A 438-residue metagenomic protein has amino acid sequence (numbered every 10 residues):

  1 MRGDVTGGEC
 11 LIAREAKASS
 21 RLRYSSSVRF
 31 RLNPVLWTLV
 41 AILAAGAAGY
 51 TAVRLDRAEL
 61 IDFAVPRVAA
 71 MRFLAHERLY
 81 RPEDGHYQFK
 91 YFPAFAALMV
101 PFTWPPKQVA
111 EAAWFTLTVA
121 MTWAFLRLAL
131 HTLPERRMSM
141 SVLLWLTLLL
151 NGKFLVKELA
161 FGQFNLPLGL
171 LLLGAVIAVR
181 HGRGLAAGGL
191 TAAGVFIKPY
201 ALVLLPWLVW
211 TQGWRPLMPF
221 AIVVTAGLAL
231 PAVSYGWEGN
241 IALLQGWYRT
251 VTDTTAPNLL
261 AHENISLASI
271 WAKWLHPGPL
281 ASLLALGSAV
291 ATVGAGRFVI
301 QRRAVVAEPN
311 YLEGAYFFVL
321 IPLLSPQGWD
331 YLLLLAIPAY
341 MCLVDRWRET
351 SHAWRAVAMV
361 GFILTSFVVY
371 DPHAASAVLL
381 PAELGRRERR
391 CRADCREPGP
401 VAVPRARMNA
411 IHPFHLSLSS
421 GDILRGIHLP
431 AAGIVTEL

Functional and structural regions predicted by a protein language model:
Y24, H412-H415, D422, H428: Intrinsic-disorder-associated, low-complexity terminal segments enriched in Asp/Asn/His/Tyr and depleted of Lys/Arg
Y24-L185, T211-Y331, I411: Primarily membrane-embedded glycan-assembly and transfer machineries that use lipid-linked glycans
L185-P199, V203-L208, F317-L324: Membrane-interface alpha helices of multi-pass inner-membrane proteins
W329-V344: Hydrophobic/aromatic-rich transmembrane helices and adjacent perimembrane loops
L343-L418: Aromatic-enriched
G421, L438: Short Gly/Ser/Thr- and charged-rich N-terminal loops/segments that act as flexible capping/hinge elements
A432-E437: Short, intrinsically disordered C-terminal tails of secreted or membrane-associated proteins
